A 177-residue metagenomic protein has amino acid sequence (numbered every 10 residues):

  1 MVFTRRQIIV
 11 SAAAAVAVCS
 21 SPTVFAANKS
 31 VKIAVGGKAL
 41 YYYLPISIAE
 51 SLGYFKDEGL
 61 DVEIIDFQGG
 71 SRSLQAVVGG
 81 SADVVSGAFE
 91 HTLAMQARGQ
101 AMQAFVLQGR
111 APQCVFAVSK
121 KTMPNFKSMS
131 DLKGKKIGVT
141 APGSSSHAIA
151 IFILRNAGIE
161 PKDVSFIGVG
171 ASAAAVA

Functional and structural regions predicted by a protein language model:
M1-F3, Q7, P142, A177: Short intrinsically disordered, low-complexity coil segments enriched in acidic
V2-Q7, A15-A27: N-terminal twin-arginine translocation
A26-G170: Short, glycine-/small- and polar/acidic-enriched structural segments that line small-molecule recognition paths
V169-A177: Short, intrinsically disordered, charge-balanced linker/junction segments flanking boundaries in proteins
